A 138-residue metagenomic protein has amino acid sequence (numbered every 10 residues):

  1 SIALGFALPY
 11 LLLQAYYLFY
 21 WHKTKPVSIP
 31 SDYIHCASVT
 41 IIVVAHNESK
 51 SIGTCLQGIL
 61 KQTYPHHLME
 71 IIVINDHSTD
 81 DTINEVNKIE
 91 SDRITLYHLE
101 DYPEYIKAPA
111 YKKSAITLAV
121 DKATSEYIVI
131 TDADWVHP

Functional and structural regions predicted by a protein language model:
S1-Y33: N-terminal membrane-anchoring/stem segments of glycan-assembly enzymes
A37-T40, E70: Cell-envelope/extracellular polymer assembly enzymes that use nucleotide-activated donors
K50-T54, L68, D80-K88: Acidic helix N-cap motif at the loop->helix transition within catalytic regions of sugar-transfer enzymes
Q57-L68: Short, acidic, metal-binding catalytic loop of nucleotide-sugar glycosyltransferases
N75-N84, D101-P103: A conserved acidic beta->alpha catalytic loop
D81, A133-P138: Acidic donor-binding/catalytic loop of UDP-sugar-dependent glycosyltransferases, especially processive GT2
Y102-A123: Glycine-rich, basic loop-to-helix element that forms the pyrophosphate-binding segment of sugar-nucleotide handling
I128: Short aromatic/hydrophobic "clamp" motif used to bind/position activated sugar donors
